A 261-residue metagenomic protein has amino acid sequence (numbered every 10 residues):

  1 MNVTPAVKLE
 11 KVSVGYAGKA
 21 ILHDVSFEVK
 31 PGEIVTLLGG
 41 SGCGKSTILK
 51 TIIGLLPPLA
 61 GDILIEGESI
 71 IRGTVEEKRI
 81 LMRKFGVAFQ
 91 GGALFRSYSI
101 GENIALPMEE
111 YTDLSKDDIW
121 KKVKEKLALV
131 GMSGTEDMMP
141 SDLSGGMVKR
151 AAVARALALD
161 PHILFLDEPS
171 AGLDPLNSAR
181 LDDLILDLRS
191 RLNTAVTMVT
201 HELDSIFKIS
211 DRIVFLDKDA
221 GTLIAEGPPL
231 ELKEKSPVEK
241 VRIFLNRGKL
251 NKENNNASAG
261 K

Functional and structural regions predicted by a protein language model:
L38-G40: The feature captures the beta-strand-to-loop junction immediately N-terminal to the Walker
I53: Helix-to-loop junction immediately C-terminal to a conserved catalytic motif
I70-G86, K116, K233-S236: ABC ATPase NBD coupling module
K116-G134: Conserved ABC ATPase "signature" region
M139-L143, M147: Conserved ABC ATPase signature
A158-H162: A short, proline-enriched helix->beta-strand linker immediately N-terminal to the Walker B motif in ABC-type P-loop
L164-D167: Catalytic Walker B motif of ABC-type/P-loop ATPase nucleotide-binding domains
